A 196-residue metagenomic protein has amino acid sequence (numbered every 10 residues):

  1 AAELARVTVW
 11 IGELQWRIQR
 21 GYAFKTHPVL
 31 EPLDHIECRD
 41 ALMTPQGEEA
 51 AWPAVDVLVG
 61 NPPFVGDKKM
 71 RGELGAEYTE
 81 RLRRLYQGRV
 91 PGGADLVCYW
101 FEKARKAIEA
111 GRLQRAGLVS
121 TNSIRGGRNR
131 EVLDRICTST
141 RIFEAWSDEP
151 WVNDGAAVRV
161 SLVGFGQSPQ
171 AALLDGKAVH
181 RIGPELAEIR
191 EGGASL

Functional and structural regions predicted by a protein language model:
A2, R6, W10, L14-K25 (+2 more regions): Signature of N6-adenine DNA methyltransferases within the class I
